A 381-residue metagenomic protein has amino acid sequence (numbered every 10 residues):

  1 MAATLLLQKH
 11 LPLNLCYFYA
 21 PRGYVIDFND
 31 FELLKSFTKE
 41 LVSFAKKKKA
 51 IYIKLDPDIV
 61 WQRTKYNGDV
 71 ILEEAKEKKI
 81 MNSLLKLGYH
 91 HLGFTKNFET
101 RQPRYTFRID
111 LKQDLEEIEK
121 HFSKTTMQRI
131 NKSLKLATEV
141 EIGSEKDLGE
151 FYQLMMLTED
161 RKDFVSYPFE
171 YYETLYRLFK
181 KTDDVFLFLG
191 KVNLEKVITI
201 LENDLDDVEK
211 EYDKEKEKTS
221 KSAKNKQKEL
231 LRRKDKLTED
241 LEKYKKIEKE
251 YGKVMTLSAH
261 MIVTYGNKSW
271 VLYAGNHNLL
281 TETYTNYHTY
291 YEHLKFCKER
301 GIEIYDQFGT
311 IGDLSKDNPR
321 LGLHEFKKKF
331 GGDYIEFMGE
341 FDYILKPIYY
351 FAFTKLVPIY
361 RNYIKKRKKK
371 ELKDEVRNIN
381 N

Functional and structural regions predicted by a protein language model:
M1-N14, V60-Q62, N67, A75-E77 (+2 more regions): A conserved beta-strand-loop-helix scaffold within acyl/acetyltransferase catalytic domains
N14-E99, Y212, G252-S258, V263-F330: Acyl-donor binding region in acyl/amide transferases
I26-F28, Q113, K124, Y343: Generic structural "secondary-structure junction" signal
P57, F94-E99, I142-K146, F308-G309 (+1 more regions): Acidic carboxylate-rich catalytic motifs and surrounding loops in phosphoryl-/glycosyl-chemistry enzymes
N67-I71, R108-I109, L157, P319-G322 (+1 more regions): Short low-complexity, flexible loop/linker segments enriched in glycine and/or proline with clustered acidic
G88-F98, K120-L134, T281-R300, Y305 (+2 more regions): Repeat-unit-sized solenoid/scaffold elements
E248, G309-N381: C-terminal catalytic domain of photolyase/cryptochrome flavoproteins, centering on the FAD-binding pocket
